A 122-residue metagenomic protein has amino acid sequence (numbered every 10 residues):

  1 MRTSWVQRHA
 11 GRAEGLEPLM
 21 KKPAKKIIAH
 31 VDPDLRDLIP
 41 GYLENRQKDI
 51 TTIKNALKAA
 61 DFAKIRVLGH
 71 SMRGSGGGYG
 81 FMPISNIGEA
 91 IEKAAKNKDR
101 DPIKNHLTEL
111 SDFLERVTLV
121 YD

Functional and structural regions predicted by a protein language model:
M1-D122: Two-component system phosphorelay core
